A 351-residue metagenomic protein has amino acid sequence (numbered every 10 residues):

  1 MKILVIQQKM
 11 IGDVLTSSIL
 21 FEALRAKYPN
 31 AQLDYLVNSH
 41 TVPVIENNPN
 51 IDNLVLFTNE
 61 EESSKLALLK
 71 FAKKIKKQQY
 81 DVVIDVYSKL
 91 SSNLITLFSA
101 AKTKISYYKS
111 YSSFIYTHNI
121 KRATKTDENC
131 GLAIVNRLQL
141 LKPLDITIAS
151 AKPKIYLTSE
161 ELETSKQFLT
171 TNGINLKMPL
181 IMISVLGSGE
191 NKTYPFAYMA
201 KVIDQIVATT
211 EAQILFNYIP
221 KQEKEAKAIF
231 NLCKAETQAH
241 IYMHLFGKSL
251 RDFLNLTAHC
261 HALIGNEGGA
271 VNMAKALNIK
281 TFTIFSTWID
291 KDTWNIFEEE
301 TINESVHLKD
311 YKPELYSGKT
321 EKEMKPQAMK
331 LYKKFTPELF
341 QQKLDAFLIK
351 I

Functional and structural regions predicted by a protein language model:
M1-I351: Catalytic machinery of carbohydrate-active enzymes, primarily nucleotide-sugar-dependent glycosyltransferases
